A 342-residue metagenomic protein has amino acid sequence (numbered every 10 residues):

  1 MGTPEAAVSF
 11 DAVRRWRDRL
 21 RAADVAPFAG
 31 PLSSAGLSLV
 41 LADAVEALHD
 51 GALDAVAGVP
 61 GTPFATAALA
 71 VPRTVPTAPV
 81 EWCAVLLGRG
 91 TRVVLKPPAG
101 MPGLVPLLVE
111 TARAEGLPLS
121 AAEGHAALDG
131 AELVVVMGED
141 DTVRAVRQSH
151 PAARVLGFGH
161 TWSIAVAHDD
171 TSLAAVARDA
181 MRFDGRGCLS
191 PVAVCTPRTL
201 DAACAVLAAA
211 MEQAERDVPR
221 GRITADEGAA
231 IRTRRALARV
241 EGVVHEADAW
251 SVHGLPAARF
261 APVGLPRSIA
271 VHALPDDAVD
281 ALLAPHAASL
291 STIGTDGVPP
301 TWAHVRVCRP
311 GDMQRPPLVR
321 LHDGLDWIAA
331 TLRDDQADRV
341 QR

Functional and structural regions predicted by a protein language model:
M1-R14, A209-Q213, V244-R342: Conserved C-terminal structural/oligomerization subdomain of aldehyde/semialdehyde dehydrogenase
M1-T66, H272, A278, G297-V298: N-terminal Rossmann-like NAD(P)+-binding subdomain of aldehyde/semialdehyde dehydrogenases
H49-E115: Conserved small-residue-rich beta-alpha loop and adjacent elements that most often cradle the phosphate/pyrophosphate
F64, G130-E132, P191, A287-L290 (+1 more regions): Short, well-ordered alpha-helix to beta-strand connector turns
G90, V134, A167, P197 (+1 more regions): Residue-level signal for inorganic ion chemistry
L119-D129: Short acidic low-complexity segments
L128-S149: C-terminal domain-closing interface element
V143-P256: ALDH superfamily catalytic-core signature
